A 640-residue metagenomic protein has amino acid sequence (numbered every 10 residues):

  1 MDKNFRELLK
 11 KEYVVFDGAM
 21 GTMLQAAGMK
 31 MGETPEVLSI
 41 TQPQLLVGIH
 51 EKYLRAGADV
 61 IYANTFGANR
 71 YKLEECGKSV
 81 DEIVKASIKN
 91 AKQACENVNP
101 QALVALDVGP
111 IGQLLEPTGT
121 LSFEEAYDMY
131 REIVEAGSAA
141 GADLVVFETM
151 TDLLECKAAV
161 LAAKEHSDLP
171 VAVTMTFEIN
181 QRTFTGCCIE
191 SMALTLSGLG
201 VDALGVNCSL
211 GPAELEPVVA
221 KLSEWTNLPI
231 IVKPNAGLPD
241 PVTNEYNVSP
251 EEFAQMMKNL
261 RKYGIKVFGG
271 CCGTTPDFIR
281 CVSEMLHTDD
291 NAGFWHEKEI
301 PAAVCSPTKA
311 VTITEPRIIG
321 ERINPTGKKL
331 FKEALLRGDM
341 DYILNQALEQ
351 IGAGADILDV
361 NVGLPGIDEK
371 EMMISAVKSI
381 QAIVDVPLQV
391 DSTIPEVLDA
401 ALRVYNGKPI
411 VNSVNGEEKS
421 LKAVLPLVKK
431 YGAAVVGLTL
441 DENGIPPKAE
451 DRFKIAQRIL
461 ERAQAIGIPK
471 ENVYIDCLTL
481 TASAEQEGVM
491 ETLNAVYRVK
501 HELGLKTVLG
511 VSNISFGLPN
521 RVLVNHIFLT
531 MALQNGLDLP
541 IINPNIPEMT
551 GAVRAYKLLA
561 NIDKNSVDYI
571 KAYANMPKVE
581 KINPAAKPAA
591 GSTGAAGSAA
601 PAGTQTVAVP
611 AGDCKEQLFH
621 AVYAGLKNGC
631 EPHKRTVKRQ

Functional and structural regions predicted by a protein language model:
M1-Y474, L480-Q640: Domain-level signal for soluble alpha/beta catalytic cores
